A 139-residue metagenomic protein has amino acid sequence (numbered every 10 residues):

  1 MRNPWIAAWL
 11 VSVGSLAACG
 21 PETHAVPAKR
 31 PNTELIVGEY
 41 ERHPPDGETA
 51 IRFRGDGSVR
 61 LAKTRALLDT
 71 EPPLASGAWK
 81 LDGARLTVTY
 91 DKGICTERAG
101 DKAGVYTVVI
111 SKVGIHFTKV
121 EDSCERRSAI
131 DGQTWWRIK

Functional and structural regions predicted by a protein language model:
M1-A17: Sec-dependent bacterial lipoprotein signal peptides
I6, L10, K80, W136-R137: Short linear interaction motif-like sites in intrinsically disordered regions of transcription factors
C19-A78, R85-K139: Lipid interaction determinants
